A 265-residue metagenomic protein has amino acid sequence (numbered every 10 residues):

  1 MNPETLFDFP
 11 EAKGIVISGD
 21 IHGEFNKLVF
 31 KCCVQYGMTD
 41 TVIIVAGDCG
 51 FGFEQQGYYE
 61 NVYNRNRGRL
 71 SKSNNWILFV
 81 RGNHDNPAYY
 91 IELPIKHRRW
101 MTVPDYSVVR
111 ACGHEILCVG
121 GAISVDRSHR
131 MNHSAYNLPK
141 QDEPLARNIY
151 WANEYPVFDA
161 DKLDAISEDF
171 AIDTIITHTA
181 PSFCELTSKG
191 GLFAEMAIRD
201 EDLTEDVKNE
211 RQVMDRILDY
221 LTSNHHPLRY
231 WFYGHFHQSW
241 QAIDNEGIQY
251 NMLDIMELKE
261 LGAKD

Functional and structural regions predicted by a protein language model:
M1-D8: A short, compositionally biased domain-edge/stem linker segment
F9, R110-C112, R216-N224, F236-D265: Binuclear metal-dependent phosphoesterase catalytic core
E11-V16: Extreme N-terminal starter segment of soluble prokaryotic enzymes
I17-G19, I43-D48, W76-H84, T102-P104 (+4 more regions): Active-site neighborhood of phospho(di)ester-bond hydrolases with catalytic His/Asp-centered motifs
S18, G23-C112, V207-R211: Core catalytic region of metal-dependent phosphoesterases/phosphodiesterases, especially metallo-beta-lactamase-like
E24-N26, G52-E54, N86-Y90, V109-C112 (+4 more regions): Short catalytic/ligand-binding loop motif for oxyanion handling, primarily in non-cytosolic enzymes, centered on
Q35-T39, S167-F170, H225: Glycine-rich phosphate-binding loop signature in dinucleotide/nucleotide-binding domains
H114-Q212: Active-site-proximal loop/helix segment associated with metal-binding centers of metalloenzymes
